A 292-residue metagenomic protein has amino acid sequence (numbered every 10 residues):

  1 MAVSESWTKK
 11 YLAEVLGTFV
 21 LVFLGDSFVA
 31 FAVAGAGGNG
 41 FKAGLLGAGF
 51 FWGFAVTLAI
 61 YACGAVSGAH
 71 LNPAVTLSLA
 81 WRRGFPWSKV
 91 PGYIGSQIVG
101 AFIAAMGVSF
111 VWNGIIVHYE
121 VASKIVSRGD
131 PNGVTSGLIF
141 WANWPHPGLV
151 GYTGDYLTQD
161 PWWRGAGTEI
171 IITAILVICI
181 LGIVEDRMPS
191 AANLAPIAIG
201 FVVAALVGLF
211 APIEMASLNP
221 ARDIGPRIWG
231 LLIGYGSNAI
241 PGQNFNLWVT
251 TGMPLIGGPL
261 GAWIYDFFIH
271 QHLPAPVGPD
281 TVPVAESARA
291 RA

Functional and structural regions predicted by a protein language model:
M1-A292: Membrane-interface helix-loop junctions and terminal tails of multi-pass membrane proteins
